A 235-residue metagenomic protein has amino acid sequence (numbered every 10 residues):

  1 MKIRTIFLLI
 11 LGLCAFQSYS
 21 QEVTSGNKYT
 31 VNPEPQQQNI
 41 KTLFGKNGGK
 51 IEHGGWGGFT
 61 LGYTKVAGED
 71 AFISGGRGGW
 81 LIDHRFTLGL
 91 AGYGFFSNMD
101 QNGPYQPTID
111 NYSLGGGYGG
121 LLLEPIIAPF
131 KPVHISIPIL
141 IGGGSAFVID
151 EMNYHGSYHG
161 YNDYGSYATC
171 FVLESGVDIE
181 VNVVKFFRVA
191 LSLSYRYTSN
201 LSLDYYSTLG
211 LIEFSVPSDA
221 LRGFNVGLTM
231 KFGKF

Functional and structural regions predicted by a protein language model:
M1-K28: Bacterial Sec-dependent N-terminal signal peptides
Q21-L88, T229-F235: Short glycine/proline- and aromatic-enriched beta-strand/turn motifs that initiate or cap beta-hairpins
G57-F59, I137-L140, L191-S194: Extended hydrophobic secondary-structure segments that form protein cores and membrane-embedded regions
G58-G62, P104-P107, S157-D163, L209-F214: Extracytoplasmic loops and strand-loop junctions of Gram-negative outer membrane beta-barrel proteins
V66-G68, D110-G115, N162-T169, I212-R222: Replace "Gram-negative outer membrane beta-barrel proteins" with "bacterial and organellar outer membrane beta-barrel
R85-H159, G165-L173, V181-F187, G227-F235: Gram-negative (and chloroplast) outer-membrane scaffold detector with strong preference for beta-barrel transmembrane
E180-F235: Predominantly the C-terminal beta-signal and adjacent terminal strand-loop region of outer-membrane beta-barrel
